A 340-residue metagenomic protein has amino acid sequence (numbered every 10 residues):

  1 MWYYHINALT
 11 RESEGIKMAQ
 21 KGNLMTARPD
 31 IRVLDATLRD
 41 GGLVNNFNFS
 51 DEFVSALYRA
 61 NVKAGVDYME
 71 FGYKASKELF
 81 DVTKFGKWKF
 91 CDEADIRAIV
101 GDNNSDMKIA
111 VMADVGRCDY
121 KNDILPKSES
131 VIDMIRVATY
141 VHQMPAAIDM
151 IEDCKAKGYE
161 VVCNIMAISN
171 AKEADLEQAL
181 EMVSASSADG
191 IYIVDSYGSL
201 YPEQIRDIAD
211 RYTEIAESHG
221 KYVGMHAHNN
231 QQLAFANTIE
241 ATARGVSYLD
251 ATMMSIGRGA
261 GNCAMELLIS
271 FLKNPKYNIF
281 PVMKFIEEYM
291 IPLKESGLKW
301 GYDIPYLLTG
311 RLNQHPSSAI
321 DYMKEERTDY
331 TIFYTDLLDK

Functional and structural regions predicted by a protein language model:
Y4-K340: Catalytic cores and adjacent flexible loops of soluble metabolic enzymes that perform enolate/carbanion chemistry on
